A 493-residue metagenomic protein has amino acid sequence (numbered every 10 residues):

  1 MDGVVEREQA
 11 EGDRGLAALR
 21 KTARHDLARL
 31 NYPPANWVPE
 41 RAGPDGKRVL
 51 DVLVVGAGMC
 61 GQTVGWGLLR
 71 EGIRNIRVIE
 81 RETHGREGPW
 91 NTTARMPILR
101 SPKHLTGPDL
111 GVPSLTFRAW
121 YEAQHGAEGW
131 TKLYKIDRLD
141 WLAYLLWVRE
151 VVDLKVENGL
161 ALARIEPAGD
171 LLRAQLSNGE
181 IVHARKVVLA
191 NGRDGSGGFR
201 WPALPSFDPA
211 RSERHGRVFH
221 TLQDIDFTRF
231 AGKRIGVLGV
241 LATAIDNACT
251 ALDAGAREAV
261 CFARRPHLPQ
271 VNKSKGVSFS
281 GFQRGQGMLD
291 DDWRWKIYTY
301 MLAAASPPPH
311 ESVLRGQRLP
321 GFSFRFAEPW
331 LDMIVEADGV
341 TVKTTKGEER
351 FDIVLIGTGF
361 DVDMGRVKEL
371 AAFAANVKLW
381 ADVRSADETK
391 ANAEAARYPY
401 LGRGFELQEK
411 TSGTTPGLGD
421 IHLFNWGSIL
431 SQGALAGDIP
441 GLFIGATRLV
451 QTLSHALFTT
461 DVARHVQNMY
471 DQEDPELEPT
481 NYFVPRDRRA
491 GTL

Functional and structural regions predicted by a protein language model:
D2-E82, W130-A254, E258-L493: Flavin (primarily FAD) cofactor-binding/catalytic cores of flavoenzymes
V78, H104-Y121, D153, E348: A broadly structural signal marking compact, well-ordered functional cores that mediate small-ligand/cofactor/substrate
E82-D109, P269-G285: Conserved N-terminal glycine-rich FAD pyrophosphate-binding loop of Rossmann-like flavoproteins
E87-N91, W120, W147, M364: Tryptophan-centered motif/residue detector
R95, P102, P113, W141-Y144 (+1 more regions): Generic hydrophobic, aliphatic-rich segments that mediate packing or membrane embedding
P108-L142: A conserved beta-strand/loop capping segment in the N-terminal third of enzymes that catalyze redox or closely related
